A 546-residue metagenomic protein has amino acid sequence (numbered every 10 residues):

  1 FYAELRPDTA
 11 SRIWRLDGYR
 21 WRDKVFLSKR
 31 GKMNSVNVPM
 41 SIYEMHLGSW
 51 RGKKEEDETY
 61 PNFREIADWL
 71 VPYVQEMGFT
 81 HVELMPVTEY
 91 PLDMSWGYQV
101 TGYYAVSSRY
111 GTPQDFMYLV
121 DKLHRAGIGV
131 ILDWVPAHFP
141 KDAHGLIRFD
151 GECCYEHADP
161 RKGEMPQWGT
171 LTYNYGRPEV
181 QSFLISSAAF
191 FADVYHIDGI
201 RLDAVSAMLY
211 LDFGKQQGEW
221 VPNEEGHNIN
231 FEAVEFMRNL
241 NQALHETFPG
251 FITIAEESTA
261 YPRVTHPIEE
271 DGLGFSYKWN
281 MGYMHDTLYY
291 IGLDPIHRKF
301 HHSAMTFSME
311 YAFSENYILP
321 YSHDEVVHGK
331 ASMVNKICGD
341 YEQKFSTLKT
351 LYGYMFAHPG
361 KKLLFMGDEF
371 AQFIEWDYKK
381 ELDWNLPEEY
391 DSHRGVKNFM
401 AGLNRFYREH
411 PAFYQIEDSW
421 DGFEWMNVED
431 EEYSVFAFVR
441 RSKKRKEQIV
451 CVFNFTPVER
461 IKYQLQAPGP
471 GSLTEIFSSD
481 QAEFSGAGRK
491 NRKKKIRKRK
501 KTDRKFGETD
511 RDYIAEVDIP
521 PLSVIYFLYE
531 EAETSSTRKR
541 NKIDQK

Functional and structural regions predicted by a protein language model:
F1-G31, A126, G145-H157, L293-S308 (+1 more regions): Core domains of carbohydrate- and sulfate-ester-processing enzymes
F1-P39, F63-G78, E342-F345, F356-L364 (+1 more regions): Carbohydrate-interacting/catalytic domains
K29-N37, H46-I229, V517: Substrate-binding/active-site clefts of carbohydrate-active enzymes
R64, Q114, P178, I185 (+6 more regions): A structural signal for well-ordered alpha-helical segments within the folded catalytic domains of diverse enzymes
V71, V120, A188-A192, N241 (+3 more regions): Non-transmembrane alpha-helical segments in soluble domains of secreted/periplasmic/extracellular proteins
H196-D198, F213-K380, P387, R408-L465 (+2 more regions): Conserved alpha/beta catalytic core and glycan-binding cleft of carbohydrate-active enzymes
